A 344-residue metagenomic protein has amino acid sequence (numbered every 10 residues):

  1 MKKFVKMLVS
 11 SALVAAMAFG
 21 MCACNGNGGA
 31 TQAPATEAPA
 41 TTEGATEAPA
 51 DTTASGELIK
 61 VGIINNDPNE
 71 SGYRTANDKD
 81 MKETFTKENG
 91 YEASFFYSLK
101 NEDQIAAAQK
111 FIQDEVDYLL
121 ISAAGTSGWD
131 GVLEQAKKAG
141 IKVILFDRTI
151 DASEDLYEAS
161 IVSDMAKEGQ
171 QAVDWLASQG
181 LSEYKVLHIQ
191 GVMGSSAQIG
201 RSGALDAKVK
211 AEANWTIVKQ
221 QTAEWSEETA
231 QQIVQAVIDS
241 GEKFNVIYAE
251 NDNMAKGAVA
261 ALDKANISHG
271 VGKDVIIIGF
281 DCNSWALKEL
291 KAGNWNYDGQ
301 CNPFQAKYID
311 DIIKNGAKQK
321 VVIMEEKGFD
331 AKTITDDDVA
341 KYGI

Functional and structural regions predicted by a protein language model:
M1-K60, E134-I141, A340-I344: Short, low-complexity disordered leader/linker segments with a strong preference for bacterial N-terminal type II
D51, E57-I59, I189, M193-A197 (+2 more regions): Hinge/cleft segment of the Venus flytrap/periplasmic-binding protein
E57, V61, Q104, S160-K185 (+4 more regions): Hydrophobic alpha-helical segments within soluble ligand-binding/sensing domains
K60-E88, S94-K110, S122-S127, Q190-G200 (+1 more regions): Extracytoplasmic "Venus flytrap"
G72-Y91, E168-A172, S196-W215, T229 (+2 more regions): Short, solvent-exposed amphipathic alpha-helices that sit in or adjacent to ligand/effector-binding or catalytic
F95-Y97, A152-W175, H188-Q190, Q220 (+1 more regions): Short beta-strand elements at the ligand-binding edges of bilobed clamshell
I105, I112-K138, L205, K219 (+1 more regions): Hydrophobic alpha-helical
S127-K167, C282-K291: Flexible loop/hinge segments that line or gate small-molecule binding clefts
